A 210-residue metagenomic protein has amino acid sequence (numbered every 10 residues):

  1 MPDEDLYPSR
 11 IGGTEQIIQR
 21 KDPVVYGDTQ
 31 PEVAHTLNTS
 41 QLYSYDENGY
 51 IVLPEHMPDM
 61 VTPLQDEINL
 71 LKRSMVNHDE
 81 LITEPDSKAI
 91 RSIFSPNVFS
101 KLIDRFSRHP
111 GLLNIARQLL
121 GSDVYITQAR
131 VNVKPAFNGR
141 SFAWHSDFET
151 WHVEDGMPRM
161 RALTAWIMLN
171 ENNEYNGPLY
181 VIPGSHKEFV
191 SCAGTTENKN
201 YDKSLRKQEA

Functional and structural regions predicted by a protein language model:
M1, P58, D66-N69, N170-I182: Internal hydrophobic scaffold segments of catalytic domains
P2-N48, V52-W144, F148-D155: Non-heme Fe(II)-dependent double-stranded beta-helix
I82-S87, M157-L163, G194-D202: Short C-terminal domain-edge/linker segments immediately following a structured domain
L119, H152-E174: Short, conserved beta-strand element in jelly-roll/cupin
V131-N138, F148-E149, L169-E174, G184-E188: Short acidic/polar capping segments at secondary-structure boundaries
R140, A165, N176-Y180: Conserved active-site beta-strand-loop modules that form the wall/rim of enzyme catalytic pockets and either contain
N172-A210: Double-stranded beta-helix
